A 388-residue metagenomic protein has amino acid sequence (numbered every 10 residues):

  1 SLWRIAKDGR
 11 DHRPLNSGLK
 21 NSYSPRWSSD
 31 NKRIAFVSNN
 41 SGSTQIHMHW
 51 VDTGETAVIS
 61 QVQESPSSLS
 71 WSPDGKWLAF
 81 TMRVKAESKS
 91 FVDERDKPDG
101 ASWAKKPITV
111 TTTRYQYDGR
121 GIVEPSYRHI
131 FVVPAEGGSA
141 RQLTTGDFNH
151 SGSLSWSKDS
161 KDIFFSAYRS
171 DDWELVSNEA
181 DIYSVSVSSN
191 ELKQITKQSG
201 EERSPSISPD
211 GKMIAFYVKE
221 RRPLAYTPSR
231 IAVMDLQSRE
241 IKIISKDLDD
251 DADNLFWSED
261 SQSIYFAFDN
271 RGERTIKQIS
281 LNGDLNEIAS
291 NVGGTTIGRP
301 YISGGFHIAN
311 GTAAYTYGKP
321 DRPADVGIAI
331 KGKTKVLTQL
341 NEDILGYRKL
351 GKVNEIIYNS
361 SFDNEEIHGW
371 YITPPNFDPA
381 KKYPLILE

Functional and structural regions predicted by a protein language model:
S1, R83-V133, V176-D181, K331-D343: Predominantly five- to eight-bladed beta-propeller fold
S1, S43-H47, S88-F91, Y127-H129 (+4 more regions): Structural motif
S1-N40, T44-Q45: N-terminal cofactor/phosphate-binding cores enriched in small/glycine residues, especially glycine-rich loops such as
A6-R10, W50-G54, P134-G138, S186-N190 (+3 more regions): Short loop/turn segments that connect beta-strands within beta-propeller blades
L19-V37, T56, Q63-T81, P107 (+12 more regions): Conserved beta-propeller blade repeats
M48-D96, V132, Y317-K319, G327-I328: Internal hydrophobic scaffold segments of catalytic domains
S261, Y301-E388: Serine-hydrolase catalytic core recognition
